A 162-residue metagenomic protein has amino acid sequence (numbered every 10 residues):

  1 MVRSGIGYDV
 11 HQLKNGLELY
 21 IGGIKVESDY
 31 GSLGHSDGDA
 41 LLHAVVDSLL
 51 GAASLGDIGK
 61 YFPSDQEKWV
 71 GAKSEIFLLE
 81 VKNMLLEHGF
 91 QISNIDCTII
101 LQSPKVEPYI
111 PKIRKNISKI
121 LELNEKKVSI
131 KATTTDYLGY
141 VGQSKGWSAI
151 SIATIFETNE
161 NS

Functional and structural regions predicted by a protein language model:
M1, N159-S162: Short, low-complexity, intrinsically disordered N-terminal peptides in bacterial proteins
V2-P111, L121: RNase III-family endoribonuclease catalytic core
E18, N116, S144-S148: A glycine- and small-aliphatic-rich helix-loop capping segment at beta-alpha/alpha-beta transitions that lines
V106-K112, Y140-K145: Short glycine/threonine-rich loop-to-helix capping motif typified by GTGT followed within a few residues by an Asp-Pro
I130-T134: Pyridoxal 5′-phosphate
V141-E160: C-terminal edge-of-domain segments
